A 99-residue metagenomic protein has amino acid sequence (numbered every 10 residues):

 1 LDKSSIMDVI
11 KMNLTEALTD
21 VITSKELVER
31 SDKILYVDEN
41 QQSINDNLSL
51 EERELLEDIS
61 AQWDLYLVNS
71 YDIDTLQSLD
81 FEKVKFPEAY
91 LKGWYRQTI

Functional and structural regions predicted by a protein language model:
L1-I99: Acidic, Ser/Pro/Thr-rich low-complexity regulatory regions and the short amphipathic helical interaction modules they
